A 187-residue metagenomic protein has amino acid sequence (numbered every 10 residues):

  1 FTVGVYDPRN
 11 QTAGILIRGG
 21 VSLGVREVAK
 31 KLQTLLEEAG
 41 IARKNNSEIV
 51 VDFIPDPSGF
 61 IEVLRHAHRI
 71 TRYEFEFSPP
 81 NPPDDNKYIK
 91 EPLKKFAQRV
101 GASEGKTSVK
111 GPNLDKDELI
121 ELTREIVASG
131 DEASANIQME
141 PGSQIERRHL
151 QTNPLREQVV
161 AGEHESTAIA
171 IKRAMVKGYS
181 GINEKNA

Functional and structural regions predicted by a protein language model:
F1-V21: Long, hydrophobic/aromatic-enriched structural stretches that serve as scaffold segments
G20-A187: Terminal interaction module
